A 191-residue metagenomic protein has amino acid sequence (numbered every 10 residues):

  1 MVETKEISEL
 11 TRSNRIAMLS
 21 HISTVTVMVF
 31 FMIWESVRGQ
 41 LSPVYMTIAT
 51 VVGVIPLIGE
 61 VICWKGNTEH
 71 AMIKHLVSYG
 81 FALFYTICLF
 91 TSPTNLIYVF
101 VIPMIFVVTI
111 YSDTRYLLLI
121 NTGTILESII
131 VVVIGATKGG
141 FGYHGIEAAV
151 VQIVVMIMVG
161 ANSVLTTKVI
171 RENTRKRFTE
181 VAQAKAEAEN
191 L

Functional and structural regions predicted by a protein language model:
M1-H70: N-terminal juxtamembrane segment and adjoining first transmembrane helix
K5-S8, T68, T94, F100-I105 (+2 more regions): Generic structural signal for short, flexible, solvent-exposed coil/loop and linker residues
A17, A49, A71, A82 (+4 more regions): A sequence-composition feature that detects small, non-aromatic residues
T24-E35, P56, K74-V99, F106-T109 (+1 more regions): Hydrophobic transmembrane alpha-helices
K65-G66, K168-T174: Membrane-interface capping segments at transmembrane-helix boundaries
R171-L191: Cytosolic signal-transmission helices at domain junctions
